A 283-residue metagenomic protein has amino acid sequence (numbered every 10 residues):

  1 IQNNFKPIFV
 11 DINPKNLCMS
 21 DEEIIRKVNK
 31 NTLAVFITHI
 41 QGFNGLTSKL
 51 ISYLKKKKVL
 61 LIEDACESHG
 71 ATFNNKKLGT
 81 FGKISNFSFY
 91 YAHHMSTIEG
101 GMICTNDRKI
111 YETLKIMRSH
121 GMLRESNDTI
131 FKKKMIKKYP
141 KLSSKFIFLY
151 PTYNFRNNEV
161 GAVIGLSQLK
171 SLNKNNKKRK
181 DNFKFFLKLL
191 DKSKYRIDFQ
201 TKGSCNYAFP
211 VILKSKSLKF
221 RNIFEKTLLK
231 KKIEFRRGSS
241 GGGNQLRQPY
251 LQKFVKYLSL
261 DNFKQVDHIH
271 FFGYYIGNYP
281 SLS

Functional and structural regions predicted by a protein language model:
I1-I8, I12-M19: Substrate-binding/gating loop at the entrance of the active-site cleft, primarily in PLP-dependent aminotransferase-like
I1-Q2, S52, Y91, K188: Short, well-ordered alpha-helices that flank and scaffold nucleotide-derived cofactor binding pockets
N3, K56-K57, K231: Helix C-cap/helix->beta junction micro-motif
P7, L61-I62, F235: Hydrophobic beta-strand scaffold residues
D11, E22, A34-T38, F43 (+3 more regions): PLP-dependent aminotransferase class I/II
K15-T97, M102-E112: Active-site phosphate-binding strand-loop segment of PLP-dependent enzymes
